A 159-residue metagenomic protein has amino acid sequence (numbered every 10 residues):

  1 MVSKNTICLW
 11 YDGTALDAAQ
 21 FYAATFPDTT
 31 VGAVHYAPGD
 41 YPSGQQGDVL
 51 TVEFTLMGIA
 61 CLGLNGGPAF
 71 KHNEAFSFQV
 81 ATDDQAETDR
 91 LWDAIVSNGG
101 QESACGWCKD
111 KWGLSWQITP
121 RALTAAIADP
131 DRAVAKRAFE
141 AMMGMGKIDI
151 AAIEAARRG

Functional and structural regions predicted by a protein language model:
S3, D48-L50, E74: Residues that flank catalytic or metal-binding motifs in active/ligand-binding sites
T6-C8, T51, S77-Q79: Short aromatic/hydrophobic contact patches that present stacked aromatics for nucleic-acid/ligand binding
L9-G58: Core segments of cupin and vicinal oxygen chelate
Y11, T25, L56-A60, K71-H72 (+4 more regions): Vicinal oxygen chelate
A19, D89-W92, F139: Extracytoplasmic/secreted envelope proteins and their assembly/folding machinery, especially bacterial periplasmic
Y41-S43, E74-F76, G159: A charge-rich, low-complexity, intrinsically flexible signal that marks solvent-exposed coils, linkers, repeats
N65-P68: Short beta-strand/turn micro-motifs at beta-sheet edges
P130-G159: C-terminal cap/linker of serine protease catalytic domains
